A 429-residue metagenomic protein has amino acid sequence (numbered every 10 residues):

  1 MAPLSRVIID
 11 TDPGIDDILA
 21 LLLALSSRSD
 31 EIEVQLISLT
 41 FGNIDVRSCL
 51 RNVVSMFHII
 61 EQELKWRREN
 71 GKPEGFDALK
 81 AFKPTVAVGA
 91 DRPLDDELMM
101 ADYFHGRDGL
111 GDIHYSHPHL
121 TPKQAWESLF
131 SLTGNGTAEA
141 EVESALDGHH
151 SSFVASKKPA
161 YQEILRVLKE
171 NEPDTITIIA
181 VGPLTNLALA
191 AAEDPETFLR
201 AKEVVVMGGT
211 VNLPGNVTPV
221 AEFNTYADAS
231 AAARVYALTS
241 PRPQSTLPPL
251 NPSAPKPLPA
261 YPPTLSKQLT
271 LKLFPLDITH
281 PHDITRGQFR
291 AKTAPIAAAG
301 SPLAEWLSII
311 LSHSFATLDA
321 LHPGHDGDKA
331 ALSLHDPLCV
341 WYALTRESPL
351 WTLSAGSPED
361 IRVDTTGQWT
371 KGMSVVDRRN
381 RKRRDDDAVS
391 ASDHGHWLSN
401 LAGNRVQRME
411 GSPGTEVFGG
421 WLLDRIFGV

Functional and structural regions predicted by a protein language model:
A2-R68, P73, L79-F82, P93-L98 (+1 more regions): Active-site histidine-anchored catalytic micro-motif
P3-L4, L21-E33, Y226, S230 (+1 more regions): Conformational coupling and interaction surfaces
V86, V235, V340: A residue-level signal for conserved active-site and pocket-lining positions in enzyme catalytic cores
V86-R92: A conserved beta-strand->alpha-helix junction
M99-A101, L321: Extended, histidine- and acidic-residue-enriched regions that form the cofactor-binding/catalytic faces
A101-F104, E193-T197, T218-T225, R286-S301: Short, surface-exposed, charged loop/turn segments at secondary-structure junctions
